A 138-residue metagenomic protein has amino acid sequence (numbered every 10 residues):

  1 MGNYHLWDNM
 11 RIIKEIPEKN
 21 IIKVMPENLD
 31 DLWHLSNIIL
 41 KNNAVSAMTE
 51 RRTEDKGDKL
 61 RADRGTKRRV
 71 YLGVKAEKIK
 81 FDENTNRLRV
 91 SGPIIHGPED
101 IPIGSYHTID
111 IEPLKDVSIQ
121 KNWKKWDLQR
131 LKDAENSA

Functional and structural regions predicted by a protein language model:
G2, W7-A138: Extended, charged alpha/beta regions that create polyanion-binding interfaces
